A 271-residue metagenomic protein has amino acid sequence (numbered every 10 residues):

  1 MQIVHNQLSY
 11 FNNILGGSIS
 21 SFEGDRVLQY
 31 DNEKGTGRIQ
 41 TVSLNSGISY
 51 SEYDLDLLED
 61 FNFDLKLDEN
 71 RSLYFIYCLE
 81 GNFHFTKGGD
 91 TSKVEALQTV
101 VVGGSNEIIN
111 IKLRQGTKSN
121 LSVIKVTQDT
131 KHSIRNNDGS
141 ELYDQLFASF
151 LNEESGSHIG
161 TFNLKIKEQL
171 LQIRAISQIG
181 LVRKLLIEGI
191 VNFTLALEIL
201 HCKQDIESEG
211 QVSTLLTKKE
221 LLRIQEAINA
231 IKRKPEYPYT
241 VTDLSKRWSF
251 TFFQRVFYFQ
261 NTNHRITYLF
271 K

Functional and structural regions predicted by a protein language model:
M1-R71: N-terminal low-complexity or simple alpha-helical regulatory segments that function as activation/interaction modules
D54, D68-F85, V123-Q128: Short, conserved beta-strand element in jelly-roll/cupin
L67, L216-E220, R233: Residue-level marker of regulatory loop/turn positions in helix-turn-helix DNA-binding domains and in histidine
F85-L216, Q225, V241, K246-F252: Alpha-helical bundle regulatory/interaction domains
K218-K219, I231, Y239, Q254 (+1 more regions): Alpha-helical DNA-contacting segments of helix-turn-helix folds
E220-I228: Short, leucine-enriched amphipathic alpha-helices that occur as contiguous helical runs
